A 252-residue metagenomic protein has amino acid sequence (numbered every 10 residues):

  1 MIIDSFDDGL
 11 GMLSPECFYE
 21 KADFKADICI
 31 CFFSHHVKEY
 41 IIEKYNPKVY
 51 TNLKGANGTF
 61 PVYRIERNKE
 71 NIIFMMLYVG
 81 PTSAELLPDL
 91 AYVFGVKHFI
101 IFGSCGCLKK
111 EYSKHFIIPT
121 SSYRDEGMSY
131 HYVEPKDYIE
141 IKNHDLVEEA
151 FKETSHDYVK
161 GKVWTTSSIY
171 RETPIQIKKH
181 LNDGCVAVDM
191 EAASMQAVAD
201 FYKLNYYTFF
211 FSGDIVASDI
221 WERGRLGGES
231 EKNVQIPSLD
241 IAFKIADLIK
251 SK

Functional and structural regions predicted by a protein language model:
M1-Y138, H144-D145, F201: Metabolite-binding pocket within alpha/beta catalytic cores that recognizes anionic/polar moieties
T82-E85, M190-M195: Short glycine/serine/threonine-rich phosphate/pyrophosphate-binding segments that cradle anionic phosphate groups
K97-H98, V186, N205: Short acidic/polar active-site loop segments enriched in Thr and Asp
D125-M128, R171-T173, I215-W221: Short acidic/His/Gly/Ser-rich catalytic and metal-binding motifs that mark active-site loops of diverse hydrolases
D137-D183: Active-site rim beta-loop-alpha module in soluble metabolic enzymes
A193-S230: Zn-dependent metallopeptidase/amidohydrolase metal-coordination segment
S218-K252: His/Asp/Glu-rich mid-to-C-terminal helical/loop segments that flank catalytic regions of hydrolases
